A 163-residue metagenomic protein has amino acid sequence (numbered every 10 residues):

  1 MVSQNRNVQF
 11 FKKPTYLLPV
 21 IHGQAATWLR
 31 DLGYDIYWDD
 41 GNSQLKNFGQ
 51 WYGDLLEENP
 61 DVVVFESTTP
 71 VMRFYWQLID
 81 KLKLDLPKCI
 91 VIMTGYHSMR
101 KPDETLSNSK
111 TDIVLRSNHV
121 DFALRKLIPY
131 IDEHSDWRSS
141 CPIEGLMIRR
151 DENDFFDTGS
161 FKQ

Functional and structural regions predicted by a protein language model:
M1-T15: Short glycine-rich His-centered loop
K12-T27: Short catalytic helix/loop segments, enriched in acidic residues and glycine and frequently bearing histidine
I21, W28-L29, Y37-S160: Glycine-rich beta-alpha loop elements in corrinoid/cobalamin-binding modules across cobalamin-dependent enzymes
G33: Short glycine-rich hinge loops at helix-strand junctions in the catalytic core of two-component histidine kinases
